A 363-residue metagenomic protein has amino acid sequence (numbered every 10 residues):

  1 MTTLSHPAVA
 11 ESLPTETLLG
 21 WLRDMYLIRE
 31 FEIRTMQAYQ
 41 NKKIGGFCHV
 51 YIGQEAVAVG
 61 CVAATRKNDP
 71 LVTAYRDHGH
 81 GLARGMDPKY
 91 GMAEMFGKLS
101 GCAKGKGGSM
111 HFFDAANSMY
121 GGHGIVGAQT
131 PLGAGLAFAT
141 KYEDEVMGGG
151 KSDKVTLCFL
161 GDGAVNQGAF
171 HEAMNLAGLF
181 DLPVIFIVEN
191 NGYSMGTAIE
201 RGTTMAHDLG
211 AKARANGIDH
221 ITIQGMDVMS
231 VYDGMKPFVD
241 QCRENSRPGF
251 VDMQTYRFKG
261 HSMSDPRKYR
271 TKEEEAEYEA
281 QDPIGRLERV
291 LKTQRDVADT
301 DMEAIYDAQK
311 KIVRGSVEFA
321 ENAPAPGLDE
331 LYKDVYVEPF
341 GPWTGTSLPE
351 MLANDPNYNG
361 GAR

Functional and structural regions predicted by a protein language model:
M1-R76, R84, D301, N322-A323 (+2 more regions): N-terminal amphipathic, basic-rich helices that act as targeting or association modules
T2-L4, Q241-R363: Glycine/aspartate-rich loop-and-adjacent alpha/beta segment that forms the canonical ThDP
M36-Q37, N41-F180, A198, G202-M205 (+2 more regions): Cofactor-binding active-site loop characterized by glycine-rich and histidine/acidic residues
G79, G192-M195, R257-K259: Short gly/pro/ser/thr-enriched loop/turn and capping motifs at secondary-structure boundaries
K141-S152, M205-P237, A280-Y306: Conserved thiamine diphosphate
F170-A173, D233-D240: Glycine-rich, charged/polar anion/phosphate-binding loops that engage phosphate groups from diverse ligands
P183-F186, D219: Short, proline-centered helix/strand-breaking motifs
G192-I199, I218-Q224, R267-A276, T300-M302: Short beta-alpha connecting loops at secondary-structure transitions that line or flank enzyme active sites
